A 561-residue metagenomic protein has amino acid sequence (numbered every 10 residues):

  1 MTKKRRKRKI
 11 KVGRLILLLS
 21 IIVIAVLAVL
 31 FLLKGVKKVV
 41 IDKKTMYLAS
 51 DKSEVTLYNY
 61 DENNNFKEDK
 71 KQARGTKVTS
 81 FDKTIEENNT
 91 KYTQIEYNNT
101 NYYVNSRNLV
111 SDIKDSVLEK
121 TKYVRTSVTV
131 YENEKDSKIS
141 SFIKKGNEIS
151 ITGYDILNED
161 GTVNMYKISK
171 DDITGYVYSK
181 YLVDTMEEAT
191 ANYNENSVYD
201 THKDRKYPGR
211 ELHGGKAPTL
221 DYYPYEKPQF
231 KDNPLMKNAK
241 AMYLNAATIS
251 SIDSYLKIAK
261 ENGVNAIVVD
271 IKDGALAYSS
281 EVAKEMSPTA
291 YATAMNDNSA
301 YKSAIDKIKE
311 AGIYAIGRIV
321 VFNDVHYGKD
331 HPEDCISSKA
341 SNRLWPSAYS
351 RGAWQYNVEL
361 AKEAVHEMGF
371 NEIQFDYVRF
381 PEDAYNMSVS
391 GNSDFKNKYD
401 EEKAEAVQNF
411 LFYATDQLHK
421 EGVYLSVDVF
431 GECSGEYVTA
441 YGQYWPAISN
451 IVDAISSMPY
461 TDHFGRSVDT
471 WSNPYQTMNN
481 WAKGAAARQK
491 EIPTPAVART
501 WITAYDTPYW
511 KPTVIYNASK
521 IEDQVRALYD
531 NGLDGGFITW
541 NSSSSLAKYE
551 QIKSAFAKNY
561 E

Functional and structural regions predicted by a protein language model:
V39-K44, E96-Y123, S169-Y225, Q229: Boundary regions of SH3-family modules and the immediately adjacent low-complexity/disordered segments in eukaryotic
Y60-R74, E132-K145: SH3/SH3-like (including bacterial SH3b) beta-barrel domains that bind proline-rich motifs or cell-wall ligands
K71-S106, N147-K180: SH3/SH3-like beta-barrel superfamily modules
F230-A247, S303-D306, I316-E363, E522: Active-site-adjacent "subsite" loops/lids of carbohydrate-active enzymes
I252-A277, E367-E372, A454, L528-G536: Catalytic domains of carbohydrate-active enzymes, especially glycoside hydrolases
N262-N296, E382-S390, Y549, F556: Aromatic-lined carbohydrate-binding/catalytic grooves of carbohydrate-active enzymes
Y314-D324, Q374-Y377, E401-Y441, P493-T507 (+1 more regions): Aromatic-lined carbohydrate-recognition surfaces of secreted/lumenal glycan-active proteins
V452-V468, P474-N479, G484, R488-E561: Substrate-binding cleft of secreted/luminal carbohydrate-active enzymes
